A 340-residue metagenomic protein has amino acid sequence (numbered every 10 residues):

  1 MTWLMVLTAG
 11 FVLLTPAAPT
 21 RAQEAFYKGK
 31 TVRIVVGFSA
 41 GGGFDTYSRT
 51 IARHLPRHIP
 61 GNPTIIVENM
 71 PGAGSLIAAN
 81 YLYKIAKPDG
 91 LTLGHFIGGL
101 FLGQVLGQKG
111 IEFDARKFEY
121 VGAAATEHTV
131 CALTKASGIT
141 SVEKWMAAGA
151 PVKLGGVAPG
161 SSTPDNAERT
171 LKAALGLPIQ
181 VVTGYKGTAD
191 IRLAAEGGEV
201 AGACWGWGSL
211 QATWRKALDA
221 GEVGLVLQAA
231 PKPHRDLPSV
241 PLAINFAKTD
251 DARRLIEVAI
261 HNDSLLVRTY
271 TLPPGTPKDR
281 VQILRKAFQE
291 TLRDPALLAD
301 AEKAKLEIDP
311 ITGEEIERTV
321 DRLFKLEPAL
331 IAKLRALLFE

Functional and structural regions predicted by a protein language model:
T2-T15: Bacterial N-terminal signal peptides
A17-A22: Sec/Tat signal peptide C-region and signal peptidase I cleavage site
K28-V32, A220-E222, V226, F246-K248 (+2 more regions): An extracytoplasmic/periplasmic, membrane-proximal ligand-sensing/linker region
K30-S39, I65-V67, T92-L93, P151-V157: Short, well-ordered beta-strand elements
I34-S48, P71-G74, G155-T163: Extracytoplasmic "Venus flytrap"
R57-I59, Y81-T92, L100-G198, A247-L255 (+1 more regions): Hinge/capping helix and adjacent helix->loop/strand transition within the periplasmic-binding protein
G98-G110, D165, R169-A174, G197 (+1 more regions): A ligand-binding cleft/hinge motif common to bilobed small-molecule-binding domains
